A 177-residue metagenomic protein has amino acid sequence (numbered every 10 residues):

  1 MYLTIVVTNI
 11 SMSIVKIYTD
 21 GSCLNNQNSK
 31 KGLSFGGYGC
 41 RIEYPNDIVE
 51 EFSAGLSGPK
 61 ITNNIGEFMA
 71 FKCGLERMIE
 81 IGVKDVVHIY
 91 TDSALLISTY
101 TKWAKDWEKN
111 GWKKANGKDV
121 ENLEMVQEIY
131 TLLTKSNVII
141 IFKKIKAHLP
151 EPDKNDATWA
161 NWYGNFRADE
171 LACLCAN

Functional and structural regions predicted by a protein language model:
V7-M69, E76-I79, W162, F166-A176: RNase H-like nuclease fold core
C23-S29, K72-G164: RNase H catalytic domain
